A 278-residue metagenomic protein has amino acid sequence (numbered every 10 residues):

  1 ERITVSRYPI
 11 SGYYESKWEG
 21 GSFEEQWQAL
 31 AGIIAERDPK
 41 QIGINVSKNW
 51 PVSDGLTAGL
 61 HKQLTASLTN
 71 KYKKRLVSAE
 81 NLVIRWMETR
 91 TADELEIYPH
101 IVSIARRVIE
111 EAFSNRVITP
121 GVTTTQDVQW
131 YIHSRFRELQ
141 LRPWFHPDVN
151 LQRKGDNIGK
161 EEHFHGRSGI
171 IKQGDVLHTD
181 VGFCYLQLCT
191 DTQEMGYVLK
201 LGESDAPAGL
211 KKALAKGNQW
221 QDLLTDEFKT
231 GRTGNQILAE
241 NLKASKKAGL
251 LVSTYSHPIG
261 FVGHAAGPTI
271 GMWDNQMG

Functional and structural regions predicted by a protein language model:
E1-G278: Active-site neighborhoods and metal-handling regions in enzymes and metal-associated proteins
